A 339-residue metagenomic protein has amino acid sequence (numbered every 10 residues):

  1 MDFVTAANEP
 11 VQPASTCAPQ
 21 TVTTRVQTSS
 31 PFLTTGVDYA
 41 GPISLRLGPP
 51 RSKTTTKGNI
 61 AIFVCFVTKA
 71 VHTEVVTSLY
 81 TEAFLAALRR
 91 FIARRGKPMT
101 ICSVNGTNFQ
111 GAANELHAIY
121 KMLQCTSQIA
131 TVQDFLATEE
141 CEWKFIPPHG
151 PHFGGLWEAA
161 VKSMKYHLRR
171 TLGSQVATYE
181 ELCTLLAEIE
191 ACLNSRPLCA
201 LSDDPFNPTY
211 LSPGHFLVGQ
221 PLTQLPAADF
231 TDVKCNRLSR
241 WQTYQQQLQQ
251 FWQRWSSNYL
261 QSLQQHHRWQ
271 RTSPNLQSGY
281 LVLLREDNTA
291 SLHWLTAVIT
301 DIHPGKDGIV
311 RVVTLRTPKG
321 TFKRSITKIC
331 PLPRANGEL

Functional and structural regions predicted by a protein language model:
M1-T5, Q133-L217: Charged alpha-helix within mobile-element recombinases
M1-Y166, T223-D229, K234-L339: Retroviral integrase
